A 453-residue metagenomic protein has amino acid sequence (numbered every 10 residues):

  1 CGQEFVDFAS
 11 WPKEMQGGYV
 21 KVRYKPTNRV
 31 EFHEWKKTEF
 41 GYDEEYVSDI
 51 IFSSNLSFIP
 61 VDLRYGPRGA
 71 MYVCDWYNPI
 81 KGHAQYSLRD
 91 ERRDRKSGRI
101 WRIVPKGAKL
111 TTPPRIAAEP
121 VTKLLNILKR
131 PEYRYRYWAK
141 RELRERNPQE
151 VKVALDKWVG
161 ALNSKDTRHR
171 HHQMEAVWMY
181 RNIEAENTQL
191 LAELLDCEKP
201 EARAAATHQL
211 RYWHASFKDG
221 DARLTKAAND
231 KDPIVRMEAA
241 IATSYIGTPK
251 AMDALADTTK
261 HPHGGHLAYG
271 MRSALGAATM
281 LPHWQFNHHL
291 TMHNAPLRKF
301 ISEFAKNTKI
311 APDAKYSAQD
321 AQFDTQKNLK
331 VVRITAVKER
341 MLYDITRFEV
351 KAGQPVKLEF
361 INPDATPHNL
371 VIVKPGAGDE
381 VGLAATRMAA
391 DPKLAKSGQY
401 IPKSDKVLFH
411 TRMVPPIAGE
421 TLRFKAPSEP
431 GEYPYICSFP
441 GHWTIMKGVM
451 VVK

Functional and structural regions predicted by a protein language model:
C1-N126, R144: Beta-propeller domains with acidic blade repeats across secreted/periplasmic ectodomains and cytosolic WD/CNH propellers
R23, R146, I246, F360-N362 (+2 more regions): Non-cytosolic beta-sheet module surface loops
S48, G98, Y269, H368 (+1 more regions): Extracytoplasmic/periplasmic beta-strand context in beta-sandwich domains, especially the cupredoxin/COX2 CuA-binding
C74, E91, R95-G98, I103-K315: Long, ordered, helix-rich scaffold segments
Y316-V337, A377-G398, K425, P440-K453: Extracytoplasmic/periplasmic copper-protein system
Q326-P355: N-terminal edge beta-strand
R347-I372, G419-P434, M450-V452: Beta-strand cores of secreted/periplasmic/IMS beta-sandwich domains, seen most often in copper-related folds
S397-G398, K403-K453: Extracellular/periplasmic metallocenter environments
